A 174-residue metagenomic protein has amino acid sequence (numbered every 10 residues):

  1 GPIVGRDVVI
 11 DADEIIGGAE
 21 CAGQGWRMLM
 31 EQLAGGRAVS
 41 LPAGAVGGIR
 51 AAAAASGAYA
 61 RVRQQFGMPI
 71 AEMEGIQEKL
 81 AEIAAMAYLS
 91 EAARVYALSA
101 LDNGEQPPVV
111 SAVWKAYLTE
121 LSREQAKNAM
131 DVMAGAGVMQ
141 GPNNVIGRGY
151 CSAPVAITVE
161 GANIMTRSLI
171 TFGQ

Functional and structural regions predicted by a protein language model:
G1-P2, M165: Conserved beta-strand-centric core segments of catalytic alpha/beta enzyme folds
P2-V4, V9, K115-Y117, M139 (+1 more regions): Structured core elements
I3-A38, A53-A71: A glycine-rich, basic-preceded beta-loop-alpha segment at the flavin cofactor/substrate interface of flavin-utilizing
G25, G137-Q174: Glycine-rich phosphate/cofactor-binding loops in nucleotide/flavin-utilizing enzymes
E31-A38, I76-K79, N103-W114, R148-T158: Short beta-alpha connecting loops at secondary-structure transitions that line or flank enzyme active sites
R37-G104, L121, G161: Extended amphipathic alpha-helical segments enriched in small hydrophobics
G44-V46, A129, M133, G141-N143: Short coil/turn segments at secondary-structure boundaries
A87-T119, R123-V138: C-terminal helix-coil-helix/basic helical segment that borders enzyme active sites and/or dimer interfaces and provides
